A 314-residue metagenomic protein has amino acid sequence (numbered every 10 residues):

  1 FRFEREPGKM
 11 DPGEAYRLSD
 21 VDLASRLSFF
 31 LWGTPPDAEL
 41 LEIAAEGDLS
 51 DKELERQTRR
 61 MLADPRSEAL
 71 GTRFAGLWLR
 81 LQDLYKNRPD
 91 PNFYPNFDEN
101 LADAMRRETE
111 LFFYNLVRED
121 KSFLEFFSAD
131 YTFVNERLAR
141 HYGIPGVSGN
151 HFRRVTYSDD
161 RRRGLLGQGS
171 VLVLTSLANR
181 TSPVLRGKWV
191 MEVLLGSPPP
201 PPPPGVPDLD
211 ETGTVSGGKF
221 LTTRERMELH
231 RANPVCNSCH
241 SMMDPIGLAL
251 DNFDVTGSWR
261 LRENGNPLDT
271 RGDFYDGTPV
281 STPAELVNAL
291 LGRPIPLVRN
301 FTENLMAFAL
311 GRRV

Functional and structural regions predicted by a protein language model:
F1-A309: Active-site substrate-binding loop specific to GH73 endo-beta-N-acetylglucosaminidase modules in bacterial autolysins
R313: Short basic-aromatic helix/loop recognition motifs at nucleic-acid and histone-peptide binding interfaces
